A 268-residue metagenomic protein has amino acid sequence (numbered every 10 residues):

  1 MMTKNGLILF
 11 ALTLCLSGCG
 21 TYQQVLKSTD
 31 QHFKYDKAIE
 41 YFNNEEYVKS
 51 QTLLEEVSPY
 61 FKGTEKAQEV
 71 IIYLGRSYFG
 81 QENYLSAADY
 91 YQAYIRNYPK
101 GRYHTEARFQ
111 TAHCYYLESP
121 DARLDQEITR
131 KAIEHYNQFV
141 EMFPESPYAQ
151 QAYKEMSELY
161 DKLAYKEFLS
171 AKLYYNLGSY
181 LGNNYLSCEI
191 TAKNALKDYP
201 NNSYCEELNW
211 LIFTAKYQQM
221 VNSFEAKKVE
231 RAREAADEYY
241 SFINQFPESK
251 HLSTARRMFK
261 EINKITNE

Functional and structural regions predicted by a protein language model:
M1-L7: Bacterial N-terminal signal peptides that target proteins for export
G6, C15-E268: Acidic, polar-rich low-complexity tracts and alpha-helical solenoid repeat scaffolds
L12: Acidic (Asp/Glu) carboxylate-rich active-site/surface patches
